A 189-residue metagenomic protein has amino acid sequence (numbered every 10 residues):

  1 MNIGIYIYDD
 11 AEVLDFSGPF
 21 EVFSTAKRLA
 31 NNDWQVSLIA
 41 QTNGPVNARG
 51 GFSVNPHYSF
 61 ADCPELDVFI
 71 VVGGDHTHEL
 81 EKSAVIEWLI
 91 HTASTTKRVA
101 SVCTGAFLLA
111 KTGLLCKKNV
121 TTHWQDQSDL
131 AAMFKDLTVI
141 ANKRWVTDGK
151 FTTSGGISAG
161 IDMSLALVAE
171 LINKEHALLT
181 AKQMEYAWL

Functional and structural regions predicted by a protein language model:
M1-V99, A106-K111, K117, M133 (+2 more regions): Extended, subdomain-level signal for the structured scaffold at the beginning of enzyme domains
I70, T121, V146: Conserved beta-strand segments that form the floor/walls of ligand-binding pockets within enzyme and binding domains
V99-A100, T121, I140, T152: Structural detector of well-ordered beta-strand residues that form the stable sheet scaffold of enzyme domains
L114-A132: Short, glycine-/small-residue-rich phosphate/pyrophosphate-handling segment
V139-T147: The feature captures the short pre-catalytic strand/loop hairpin that immediately precedes and shapes the active-site
K150-G156: A short glycine-threonine-serine/GTX helix/turn-capping micro-motif
A159: Divalent-metal (often Zn2+) His-rich catalytic cores of metallo-beta-lactamase-fold enzymes
